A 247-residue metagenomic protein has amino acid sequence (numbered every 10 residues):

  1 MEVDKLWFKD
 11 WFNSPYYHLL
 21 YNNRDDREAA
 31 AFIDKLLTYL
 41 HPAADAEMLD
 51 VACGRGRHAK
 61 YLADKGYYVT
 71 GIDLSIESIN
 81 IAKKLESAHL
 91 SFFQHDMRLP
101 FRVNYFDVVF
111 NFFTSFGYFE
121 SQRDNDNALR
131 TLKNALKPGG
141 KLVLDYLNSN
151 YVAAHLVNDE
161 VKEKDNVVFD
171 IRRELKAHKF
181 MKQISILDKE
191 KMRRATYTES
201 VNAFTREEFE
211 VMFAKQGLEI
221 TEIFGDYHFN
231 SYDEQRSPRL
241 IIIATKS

Functional and structural regions predicted by a protein language model:
M1-A43: Conserved class I S-adenosyl-L-methionine
L49, G56-L99: Class I SAM-dependent methyltransferase SAM/SAH-binding core
R98-V109: A short acidic, Gly/Pro-enriched loop at the edge of an enzyme's catalytic core that lines a small-molecule cofactor
D107-R123: A short SAM/SAH-binding and catalytic strip from SAM-dependent methyltransferases
D126-P138: A short glycine-rich, Lys/Arg-flanked "PGG" loop and its adjoining helix->strand segment in the class I
V143-M212: SAM-dependent methyltransferase
R206-S247: C-terminal lobe and adjacent flexible extensions of AdoMet/dcAdoMet transferase-like proteins
